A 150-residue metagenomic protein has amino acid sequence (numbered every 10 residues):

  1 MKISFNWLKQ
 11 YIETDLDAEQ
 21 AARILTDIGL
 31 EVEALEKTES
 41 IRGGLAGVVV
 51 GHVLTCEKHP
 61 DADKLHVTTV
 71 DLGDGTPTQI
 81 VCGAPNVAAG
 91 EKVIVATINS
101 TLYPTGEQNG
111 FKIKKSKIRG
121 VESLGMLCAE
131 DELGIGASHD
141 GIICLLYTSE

Functional and structural regions predicted by a protein language model:
M1-S149: Phosphate-backbone binding interfaces of nucleic-acid-interacting proteins
